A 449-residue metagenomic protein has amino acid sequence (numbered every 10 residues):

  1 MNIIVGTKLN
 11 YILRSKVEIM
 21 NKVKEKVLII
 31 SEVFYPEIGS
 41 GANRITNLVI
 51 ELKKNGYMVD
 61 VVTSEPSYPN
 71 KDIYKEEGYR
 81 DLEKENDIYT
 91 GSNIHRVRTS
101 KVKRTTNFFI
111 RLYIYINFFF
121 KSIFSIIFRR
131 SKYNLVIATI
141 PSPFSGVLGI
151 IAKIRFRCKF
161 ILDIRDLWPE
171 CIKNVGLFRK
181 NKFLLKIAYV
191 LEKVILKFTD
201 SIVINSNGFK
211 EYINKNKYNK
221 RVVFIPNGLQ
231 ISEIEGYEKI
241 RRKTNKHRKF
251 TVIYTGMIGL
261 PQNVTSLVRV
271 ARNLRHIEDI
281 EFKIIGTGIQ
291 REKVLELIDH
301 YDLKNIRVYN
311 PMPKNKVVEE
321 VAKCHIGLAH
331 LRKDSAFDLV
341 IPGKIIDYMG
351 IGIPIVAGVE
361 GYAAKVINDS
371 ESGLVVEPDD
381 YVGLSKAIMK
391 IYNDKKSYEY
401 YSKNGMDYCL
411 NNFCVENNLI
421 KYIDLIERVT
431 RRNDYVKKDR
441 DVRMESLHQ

Functional and structural regions predicted by a protein language model:
I4-T90, V222, Q230, R269-L274 (+1 more regions): N-terminal subdomain of nucleotide-sugar transferases
F120-I123, I127, F144-V147, I151-R155 (+1 more regions): Membrane-proximal helix-turn-helix segments that form the acceptor-binding/catalytic region of lipid-linked
G208, I225-G228: Carbohydrate-associated surface elements
N245-R272, K283, S402: Conserved donor-binding/catalytic core segment of Leloir-type glycosyltransferases
I285-G286, R291-E319: Nucleotide-activated donor-binding/catalytic signature segment of Leloir-type glycosyltransferases, i.e., the conserved
V321-D338, I353: Acidic donor-binding loop of glycosyltransferase active sites
D369-S370, L374-Y381, K390-K396: Conserved acidic donor-binding segment of nucleotide-sugar-dependent glycosyltransferases
G383, K390, S397-N411, K421-D424: A short, well-ordered alpha-helix in the C-terminal region of glycosyltransferases
